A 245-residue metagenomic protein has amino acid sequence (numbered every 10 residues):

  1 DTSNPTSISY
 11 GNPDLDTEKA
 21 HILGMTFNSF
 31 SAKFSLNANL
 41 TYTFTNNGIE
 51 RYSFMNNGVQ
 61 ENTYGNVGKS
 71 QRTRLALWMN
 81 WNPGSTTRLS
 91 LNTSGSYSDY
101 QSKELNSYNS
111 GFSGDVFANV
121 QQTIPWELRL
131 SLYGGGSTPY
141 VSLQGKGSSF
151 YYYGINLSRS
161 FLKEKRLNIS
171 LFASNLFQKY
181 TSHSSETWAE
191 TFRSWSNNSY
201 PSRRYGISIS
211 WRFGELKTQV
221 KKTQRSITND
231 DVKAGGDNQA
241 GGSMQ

Functional and structural regions predicted by a protein language model:
D1, T6-S9, L40, G48-N57 (+4 more regions): Outer-membrane beta-barrel translocator domains and adjoining extracellular loop/strand segments of Gram-negative
Y10-N12, D16, S31-N92, S102-N109 (+1 more regions): Outer membrane beta-barrel strand-and-loop segments of large Gram-negative receptors, especially TonB-dependent
L15, M25-S29, L40, L75-W81 (+5 more regions): Residues on the lipid-exposed face of transmembrane beta-strands in outer-membrane beta-barrel proteins
D16-F30, L40-Y42, R72, N80-N82 (+4 more regions): Outer-membrane beta-barrel transmembrane strands
H21, S29-S31, Y42-N46, G95-Q101 (+3 more regions): Transmembrane beta-strands of outer-membrane beta-barrel pores
K33-L36, S85-L89, W126-S131, K163-I169 (+2 more regions): Repeated loop/turn-to-beta-strand initiation elements of outer-membrane beta-barrel proteins
V67-Q71, L75, R88-S149, G154: C-terminal extracellular loops and terminal segments of Gram-negative outer membrane beta-barrel proteins
F161-Q245: C-terminal beta-signal and adjacent terminal beta-strands/loops of Gram-negative outer-membrane beta-barrel proteins
